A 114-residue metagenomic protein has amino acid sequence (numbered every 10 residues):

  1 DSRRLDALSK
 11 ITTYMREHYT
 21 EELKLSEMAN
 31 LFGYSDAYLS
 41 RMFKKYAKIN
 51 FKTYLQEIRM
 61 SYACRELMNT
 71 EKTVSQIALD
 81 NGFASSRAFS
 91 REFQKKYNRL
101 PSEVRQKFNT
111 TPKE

Functional and structural regions predicted by a protein language model:
D1-T13, E17, E21, N30: Membrane-proximal linker segments that couple transmembrane helices to downstream signaling/catalytic modules
T12-T13, E17, E22-L25, K45-A84 (+1 more regions): Terminal helix-turn-helix DNA-binding modules in bacterial transcription factors
F32, N81-G82, F93: Core residues of bacterial helix-turn-helix
S35-D36, A84-S85: Short coil turns linking two alpha-helices in DNA-binding domains
L39, F43, A88-F89, F93: Short hydrophobic/aromatic patch on the recognition helix
R91-E114: …primarily DNA-binding HTH/wHTH and HhH modules…
